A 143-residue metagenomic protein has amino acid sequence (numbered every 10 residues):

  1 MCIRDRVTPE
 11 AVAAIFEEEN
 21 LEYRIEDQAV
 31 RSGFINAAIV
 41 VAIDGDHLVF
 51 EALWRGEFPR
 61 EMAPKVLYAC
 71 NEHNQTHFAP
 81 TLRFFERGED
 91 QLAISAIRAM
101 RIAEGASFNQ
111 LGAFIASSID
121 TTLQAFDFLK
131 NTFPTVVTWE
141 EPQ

Functional and structural regions predicted by a protein language model:
M1-D5: Conserved small/polar residues in nucleotide/adenosyl-binding loops
V7-E19: Acidic-basic catalytic patches of nuclease active cores, encompassing PD-(D/E)XK and other metal-cofactor nuclease
E19-G56: Ser/Thr-rich, low-complexity intrinsically disordered terminal regions
L53-I97: Short, internal acidic amphipathic alpha-helical interface segments that mediate docking to partner proteins
I102-F114: A short acidic/glycine-rich loop-to-helix N-cap element
F114-L123: Helix-rich interaction surfaces within compact, conserved domain-sized segments that mediate assembly or partner
K130-Q143: Short, highly charged C-terminal tails/helix-capping segments
